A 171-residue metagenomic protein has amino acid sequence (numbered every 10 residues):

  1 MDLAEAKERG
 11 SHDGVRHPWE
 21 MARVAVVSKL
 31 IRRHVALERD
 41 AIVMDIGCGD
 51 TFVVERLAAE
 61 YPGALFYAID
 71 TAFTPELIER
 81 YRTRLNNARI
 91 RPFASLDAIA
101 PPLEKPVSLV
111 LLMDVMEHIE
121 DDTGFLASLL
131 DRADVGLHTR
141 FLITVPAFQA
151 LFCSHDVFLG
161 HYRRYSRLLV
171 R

Functional and structural regions predicted by a protein language model:
M1-K105, L109, M113, T123-L126 (+1 more regions): Conserved N-terminal segment of class I S-adenosyl-L-methionine
S11, I143-R163, L169: Short, glycine-/aromatic-enriched active-site segment of Class I SAM-dependent methyltransferases
M21, R164-Y165: Short aromatic/basic micro-patch
P75, I119, Q149-L151: Feature marks short, surface-exposed loop/turn motifs that line or immediately flank catalytic pockets and channel
D114, H118: A short His-aromatic
E120-T123, L168: Residues in well-ordered alpha-helical elements
T123-L142: A short glycine-rich, Lys/Arg-flanked "PGG" loop and its adjoining helix->strand segment in the class I
